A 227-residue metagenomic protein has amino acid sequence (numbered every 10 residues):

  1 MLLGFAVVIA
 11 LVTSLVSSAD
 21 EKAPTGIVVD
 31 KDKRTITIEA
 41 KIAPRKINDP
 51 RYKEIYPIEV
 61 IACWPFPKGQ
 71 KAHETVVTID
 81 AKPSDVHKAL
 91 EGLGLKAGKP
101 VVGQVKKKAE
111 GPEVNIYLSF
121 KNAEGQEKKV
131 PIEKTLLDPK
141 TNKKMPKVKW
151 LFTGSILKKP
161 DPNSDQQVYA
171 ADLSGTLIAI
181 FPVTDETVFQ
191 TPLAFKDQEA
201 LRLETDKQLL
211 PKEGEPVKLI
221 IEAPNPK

Functional and structural regions predicted by a protein language model:
L3-S14: Bacterial N-terminal signal peptides
L15-A19: C-terminal accessory regions of helicase/translocase ATPases
D20-K227: Long, low-hydrophobicity ectodomains and other hydrophilic envelope-associated domains
